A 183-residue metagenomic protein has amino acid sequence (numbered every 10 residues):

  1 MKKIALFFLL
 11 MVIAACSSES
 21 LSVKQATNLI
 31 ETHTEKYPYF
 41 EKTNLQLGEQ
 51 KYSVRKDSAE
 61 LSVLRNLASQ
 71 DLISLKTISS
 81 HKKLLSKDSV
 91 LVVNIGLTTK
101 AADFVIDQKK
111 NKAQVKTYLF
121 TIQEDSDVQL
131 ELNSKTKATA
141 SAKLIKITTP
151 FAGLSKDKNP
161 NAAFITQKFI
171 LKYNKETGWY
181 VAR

Functional and structural regions predicted by a protein language model:
V12-A15: C-terminal motif of bacterial Sec signal peptides marking the signal peptidase cleavage site
S17-S20: Bacterial signal peptide processing site
K24-L45: Post-signal peptide N-terminal segment of mature Sec-exported envelope proteins
A59-S74, S79: Basic amphipathic alpha-helical segments that dock to polyanions
K76-K116: Accessory beta->alpha helical hairpin/"wing" motif in late/C-terminal subdomains of nucleic-acid enzymes
F104-I106, I145-A163: Short, cysteine-centered beta-strand-loop-beta hairpins and adjacent loop/turn segments enriched in charged/polar
T136-T148: A short hydrophobic beta-strand element
T139, A162-R183: Short beta-strand edge/turn micro-motifs at domain boundaries
